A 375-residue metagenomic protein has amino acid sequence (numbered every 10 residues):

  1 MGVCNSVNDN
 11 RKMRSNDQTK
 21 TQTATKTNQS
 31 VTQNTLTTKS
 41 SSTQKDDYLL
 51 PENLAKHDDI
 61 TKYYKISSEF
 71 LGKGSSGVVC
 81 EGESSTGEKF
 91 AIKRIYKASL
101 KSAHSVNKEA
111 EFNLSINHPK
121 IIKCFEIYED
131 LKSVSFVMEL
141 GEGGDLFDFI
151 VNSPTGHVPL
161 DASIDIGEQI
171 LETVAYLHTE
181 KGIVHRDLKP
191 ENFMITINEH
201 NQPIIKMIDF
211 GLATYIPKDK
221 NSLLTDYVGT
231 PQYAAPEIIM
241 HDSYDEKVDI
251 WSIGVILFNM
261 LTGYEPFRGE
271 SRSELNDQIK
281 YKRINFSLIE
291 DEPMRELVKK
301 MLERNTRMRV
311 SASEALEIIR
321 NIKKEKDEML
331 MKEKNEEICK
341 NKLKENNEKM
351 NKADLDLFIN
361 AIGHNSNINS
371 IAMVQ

Functional and structural regions predicted by a protein language model:
S68-G74, V79: Protein kinase glycine-rich loop
R94-I116: Conserved N-lobe beta3->alphaC-helix segment of eukaryotic protein kinase catalytic domains
E126-I127: A short, aromatic-enriched beta-strand patch in the conserved N-lobe beta-sheet of the protein kinase catalytic domain
L131-D145, F149: Conserved short submotifs of the Hanks-type protein kinase catalytic core that shape the nucleotide-binding pocket
I166-G167: Activation segment signature within eukaryotic-like protein kinase domains
L302-E314: A conserved short helix/loop substructure at the end of the activation segment of eukaryotic-like protein kinase domains
